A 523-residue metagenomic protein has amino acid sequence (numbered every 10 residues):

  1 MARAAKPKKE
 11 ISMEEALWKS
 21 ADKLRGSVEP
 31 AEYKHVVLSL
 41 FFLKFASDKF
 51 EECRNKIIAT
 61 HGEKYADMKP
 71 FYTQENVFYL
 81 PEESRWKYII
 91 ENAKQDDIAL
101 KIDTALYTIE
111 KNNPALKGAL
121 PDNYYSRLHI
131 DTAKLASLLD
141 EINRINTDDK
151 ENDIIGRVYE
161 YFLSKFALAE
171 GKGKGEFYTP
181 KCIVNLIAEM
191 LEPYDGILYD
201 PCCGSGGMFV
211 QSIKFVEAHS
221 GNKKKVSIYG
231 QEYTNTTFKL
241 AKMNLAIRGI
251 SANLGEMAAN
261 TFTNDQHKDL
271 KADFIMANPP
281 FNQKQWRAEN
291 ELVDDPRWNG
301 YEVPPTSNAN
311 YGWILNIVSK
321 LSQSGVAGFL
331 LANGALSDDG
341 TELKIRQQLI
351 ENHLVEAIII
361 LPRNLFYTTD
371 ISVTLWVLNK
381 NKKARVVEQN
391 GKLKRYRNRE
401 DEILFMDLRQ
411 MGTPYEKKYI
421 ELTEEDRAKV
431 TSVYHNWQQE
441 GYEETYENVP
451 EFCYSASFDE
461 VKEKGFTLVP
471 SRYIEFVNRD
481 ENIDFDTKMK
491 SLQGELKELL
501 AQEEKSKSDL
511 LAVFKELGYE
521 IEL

Functional and structural regions predicted by a protein language model:
M1-Y194, N253-Q266, I360-R363, N381 (+3 more regions): Non-catalytic, mostly N-terminal accessory regions of nucleic-acid modification and defense proteins
A16, K23, E32-F45, F238 (+2 more regions): Conserved Class I SAM-dependent methyltransferase catalytic core
S27, W286-N308, N333-T341, P362-T368 (+2 more regions): Short, contiguous acidic/charged loop-to-helix segments that flank catalytic cores in large enzymes
L128, D148, C202, G230-T234 (+7 more regions): Hydrophobic alpha-helical scaffolding
G173-A277, N282-L292, R297-Y301, A332-N333 (+2 more regions): Conserved S-adenosyl-L-methionine
V210, K239, A277-P279, Y311-L315 (+11 more regions): Feature representing long, continuous alpha-helical segments
K271-A272, N308-N310, S324-L330, V355-E356 (+6 more regions): Active-site lining segments that contact anionic ligands and/or coordinate catalytic metals
F281-V303, N310, L343, Q348-E351 (+4 more regions): Accessory, often C-terminal, charged low-complexity segments
